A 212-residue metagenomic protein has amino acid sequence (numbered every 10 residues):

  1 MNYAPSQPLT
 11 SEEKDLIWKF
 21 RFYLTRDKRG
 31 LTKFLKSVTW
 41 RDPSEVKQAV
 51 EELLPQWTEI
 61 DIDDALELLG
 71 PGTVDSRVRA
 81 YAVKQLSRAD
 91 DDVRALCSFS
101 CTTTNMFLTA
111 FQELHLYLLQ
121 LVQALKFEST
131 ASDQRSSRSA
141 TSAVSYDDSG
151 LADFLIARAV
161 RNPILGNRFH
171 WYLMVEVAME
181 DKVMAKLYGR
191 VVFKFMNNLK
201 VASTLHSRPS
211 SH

Functional and structural regions predicted by a protein language model:
M1-H212: Conserved, structured core domains in eukaryotic proteins
